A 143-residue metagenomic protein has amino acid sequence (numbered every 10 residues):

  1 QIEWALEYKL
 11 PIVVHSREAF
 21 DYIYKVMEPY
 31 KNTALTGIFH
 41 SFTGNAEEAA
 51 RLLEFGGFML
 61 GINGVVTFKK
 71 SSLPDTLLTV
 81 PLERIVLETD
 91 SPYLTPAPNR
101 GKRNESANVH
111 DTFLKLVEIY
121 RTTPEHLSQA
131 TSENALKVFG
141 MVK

Functional and structural regions predicted by a protein language model:
Q1-V86: Catalytic pocket-lining loop regions of alpha/beta-barrel enzymes, especially the amidohydrolase/enolase/GH5 lineages
W4, V109-K143: Mid-to-C-terminal alpha-helical segments outside catalytic/metal-binding sites
S16, S41, V66, P98-E105 (+2 more regions): Alpha-helix initiation/capping motif
D21, A107-H110: A structural signal for well-ordered alpha-helical segments within the folded catalytic domains of diverse enzymes
V26, P96, V138: Residues that scaffold the ATP/ADP-binding catalytic core of kinase and kinase-like folds
N45, F68-K69, T95-A97, V142: Surface-exposed loop/turn and secondary-structure junction residues enriched for glycine/proline
E83-E105: Short acidic/histidine-rich active-site segments
